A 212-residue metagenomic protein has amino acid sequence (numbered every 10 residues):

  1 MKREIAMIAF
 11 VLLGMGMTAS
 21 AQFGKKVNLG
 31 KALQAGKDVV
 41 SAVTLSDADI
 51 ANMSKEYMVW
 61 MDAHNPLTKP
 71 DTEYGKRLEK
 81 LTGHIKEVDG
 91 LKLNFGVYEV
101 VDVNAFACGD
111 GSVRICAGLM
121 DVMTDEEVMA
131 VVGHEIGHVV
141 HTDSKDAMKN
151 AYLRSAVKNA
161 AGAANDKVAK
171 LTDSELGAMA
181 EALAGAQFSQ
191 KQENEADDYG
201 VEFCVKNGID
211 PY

Functional and structural regions predicted by a protein language model:
M1-M7: Bacterial N-terminal signal peptides that target proteins for export
I8-A9, S46: N-terminal leader/targeting segments
M15-A21: Sec/Tat signal peptide C-region and signal peptidase I cleavage site
Q22-Y212: A Zn2+-metalloprotease active-site environment signal
